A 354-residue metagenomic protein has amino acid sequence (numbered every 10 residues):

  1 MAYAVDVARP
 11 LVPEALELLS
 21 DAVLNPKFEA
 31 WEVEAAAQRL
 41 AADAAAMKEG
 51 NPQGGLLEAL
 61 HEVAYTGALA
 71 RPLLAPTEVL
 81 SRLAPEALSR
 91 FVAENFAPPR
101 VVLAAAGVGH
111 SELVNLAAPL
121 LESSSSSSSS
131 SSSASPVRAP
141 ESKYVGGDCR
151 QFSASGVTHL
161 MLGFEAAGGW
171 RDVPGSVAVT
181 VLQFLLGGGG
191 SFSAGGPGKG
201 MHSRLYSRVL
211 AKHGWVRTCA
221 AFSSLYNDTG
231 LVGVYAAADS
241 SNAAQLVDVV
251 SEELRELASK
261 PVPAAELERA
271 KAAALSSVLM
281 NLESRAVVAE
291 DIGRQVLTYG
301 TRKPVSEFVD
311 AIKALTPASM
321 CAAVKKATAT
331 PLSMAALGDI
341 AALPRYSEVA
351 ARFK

Functional and structural regions predicted by a protein language model:
M1-E141, R150-Q151, S155-M161, A166-W170 (+1 more regions): Charge-rich, well-structured scaffold segments of protease-associated domains
D43, L60, P174-G187: Active/ligand-binding-proximal structured segments within catalytic/core domains that scaffold catalytic residues
V145-G146: Soluble C-terminal extramembrane regulatory/interaction domains of multi-pass membrane proteins
G189-P197: Short, flexible/disordered intra-domain loops and linkers
M201: Basic, alpha-helical interaction scaffolds
